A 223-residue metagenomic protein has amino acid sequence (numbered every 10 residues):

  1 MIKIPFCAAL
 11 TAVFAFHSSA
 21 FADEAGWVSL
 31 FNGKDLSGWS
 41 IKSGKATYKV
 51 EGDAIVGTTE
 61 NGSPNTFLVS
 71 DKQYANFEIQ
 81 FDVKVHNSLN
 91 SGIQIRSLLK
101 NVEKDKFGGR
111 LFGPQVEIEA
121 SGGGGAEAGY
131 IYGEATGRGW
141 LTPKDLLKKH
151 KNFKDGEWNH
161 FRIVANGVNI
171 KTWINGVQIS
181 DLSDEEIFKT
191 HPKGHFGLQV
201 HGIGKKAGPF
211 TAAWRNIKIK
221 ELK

Functional and structural regions predicted by a protein language model:
M1-A8: Bacterial N-terminal signal peptides that target proteins for export
V13-A20: C-terminal segment of classical bacterial N-terminal signal peptides
A20-K223: Carbohydrate-interacting regions of secretory-pathway proteins
